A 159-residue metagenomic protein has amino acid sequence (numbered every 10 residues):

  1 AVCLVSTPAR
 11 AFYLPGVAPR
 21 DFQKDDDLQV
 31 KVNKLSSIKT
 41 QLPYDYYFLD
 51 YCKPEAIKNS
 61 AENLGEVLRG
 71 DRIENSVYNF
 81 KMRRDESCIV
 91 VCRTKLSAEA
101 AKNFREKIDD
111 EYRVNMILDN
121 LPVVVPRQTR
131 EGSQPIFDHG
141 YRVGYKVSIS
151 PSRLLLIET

Functional and structural regions predicted by a protein language model:
C3-T159: Soluble extramembrane domains flanking the early transmembrane region of eukaryotic membrane proteins
